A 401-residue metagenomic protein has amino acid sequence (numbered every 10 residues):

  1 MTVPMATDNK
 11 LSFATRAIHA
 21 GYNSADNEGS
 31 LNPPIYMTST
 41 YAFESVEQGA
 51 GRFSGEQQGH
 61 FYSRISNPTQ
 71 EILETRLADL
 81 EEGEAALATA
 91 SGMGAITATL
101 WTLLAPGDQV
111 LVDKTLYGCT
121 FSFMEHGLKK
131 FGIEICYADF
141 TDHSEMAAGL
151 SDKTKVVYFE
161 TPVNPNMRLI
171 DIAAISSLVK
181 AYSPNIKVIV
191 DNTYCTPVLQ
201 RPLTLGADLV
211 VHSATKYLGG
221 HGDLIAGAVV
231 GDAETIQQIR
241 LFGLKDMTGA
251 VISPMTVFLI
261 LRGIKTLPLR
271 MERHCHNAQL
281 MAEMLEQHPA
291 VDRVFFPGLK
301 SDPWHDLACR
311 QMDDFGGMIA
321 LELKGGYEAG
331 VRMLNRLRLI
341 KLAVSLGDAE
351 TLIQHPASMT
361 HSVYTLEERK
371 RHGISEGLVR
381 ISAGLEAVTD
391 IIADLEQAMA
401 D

Functional and structural regions predicted by a protein language model:
M1-Q57: N-terminal glycine-rich, Lys/His-bearing helix-loop that initiates the first secondary-structure elements of many
T2-V3, E125, E134-C136, K155 (+4 more regions): PLP-dependent enzyme catalytic core of the Aspartate aminotransferase-like
A6-N9, A17-D26, A85-A290, F295: Conserved PLP-enzyme active-site core in the AAT-like
Y22-S24, M37-F43, Y194-T196, K216 (+8 more regions): Glycine-rich beta-alpha junction loops
S45-G94, M124-H126: Conserved N-terminal alpha-helix of the aminotransferase class I/II PLP-enzyme fold
Q58, E84, I225, T256 (+3 more regions): Short amphipathic alpha-helical segments
L80, L285-P289, L337: Acidic-histidine catalytic/liganding microenvironments
R293-V379, A383: Conserved C-terminal alpha-helix-loop-beta "cap" of PLP-dependent enzymes that closes/shapes the active-site mouth
